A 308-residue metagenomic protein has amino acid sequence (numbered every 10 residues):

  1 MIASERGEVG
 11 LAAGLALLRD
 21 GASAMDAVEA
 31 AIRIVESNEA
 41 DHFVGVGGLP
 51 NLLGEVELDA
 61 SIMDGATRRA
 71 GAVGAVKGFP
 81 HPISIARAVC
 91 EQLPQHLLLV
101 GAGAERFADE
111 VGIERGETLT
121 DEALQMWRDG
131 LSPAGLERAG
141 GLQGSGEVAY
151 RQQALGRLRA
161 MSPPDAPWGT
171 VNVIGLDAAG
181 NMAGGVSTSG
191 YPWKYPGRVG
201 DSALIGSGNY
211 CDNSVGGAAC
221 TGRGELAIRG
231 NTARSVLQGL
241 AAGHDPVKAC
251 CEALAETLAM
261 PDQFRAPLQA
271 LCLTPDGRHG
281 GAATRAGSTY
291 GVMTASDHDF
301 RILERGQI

Functional and structural regions predicted by a protein language model:
M1-I308: Alpha/propeptide regions of enzymes that mature by internal proteolysis
